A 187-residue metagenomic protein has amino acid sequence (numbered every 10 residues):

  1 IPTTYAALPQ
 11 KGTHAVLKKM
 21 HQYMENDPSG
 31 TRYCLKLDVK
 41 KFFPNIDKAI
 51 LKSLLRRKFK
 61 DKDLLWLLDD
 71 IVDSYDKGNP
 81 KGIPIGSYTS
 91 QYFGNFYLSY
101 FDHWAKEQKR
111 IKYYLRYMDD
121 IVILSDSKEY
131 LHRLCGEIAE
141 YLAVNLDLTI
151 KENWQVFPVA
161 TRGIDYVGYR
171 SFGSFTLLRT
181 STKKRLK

Functional and structural regions predicted by a protein language model:
I1-T4, G30-R32: Short secondary-structure capping/junction motifs at helix and strand boundaries
P2-V16, K41, D70-I71: Short, glycine/charge-rich beta-strand/loop segments that flank catalytic centers and engage negatively charged groups
T3-A7, L51-L55, V167-S174: Charged, low-complexity surface segments at secondary-structure and domain boundaries
K18-M118, V122-E137, V156-T161: Conserved polymerase palm-domain catalytic core
Y113-R116, I123-K187: Polymerase palm active-site segment centered on the conserved acidic dipeptide of motif C
